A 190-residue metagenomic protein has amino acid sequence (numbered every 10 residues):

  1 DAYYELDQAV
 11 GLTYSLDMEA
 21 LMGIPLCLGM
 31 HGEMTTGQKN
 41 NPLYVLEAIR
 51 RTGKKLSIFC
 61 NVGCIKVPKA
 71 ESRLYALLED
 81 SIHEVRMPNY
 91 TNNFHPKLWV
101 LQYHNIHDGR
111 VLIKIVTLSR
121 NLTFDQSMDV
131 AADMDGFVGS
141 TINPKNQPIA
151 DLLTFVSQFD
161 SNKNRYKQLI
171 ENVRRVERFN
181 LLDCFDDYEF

Functional and structural regions predicted by a protein language model:
D1-D7, I49-G53: Flexible, charged surface loops at secondary-structure boundaries
A2-Y3, A9-G32: Gly/serine-rich nucleotide phosphate-binding loop at the start of the catalytic core of nucleotide/ADP-ribose-handling
L6-Q8, P96-K97: Short, surface-exposed beta-edge/turn micro-motifs
E33-F190: HKD-type phospholipase D/PLD-like phosphodiesterase module
